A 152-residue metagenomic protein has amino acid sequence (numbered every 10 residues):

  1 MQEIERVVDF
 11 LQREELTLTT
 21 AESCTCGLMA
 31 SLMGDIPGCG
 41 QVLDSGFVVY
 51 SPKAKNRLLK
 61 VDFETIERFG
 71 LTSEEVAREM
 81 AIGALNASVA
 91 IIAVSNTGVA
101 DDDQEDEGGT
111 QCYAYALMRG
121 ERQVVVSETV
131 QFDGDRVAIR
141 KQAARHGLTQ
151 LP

Functional and structural regions predicted by a protein language model:
M1-P152: Short alpha-helical segments enriched in small residues
